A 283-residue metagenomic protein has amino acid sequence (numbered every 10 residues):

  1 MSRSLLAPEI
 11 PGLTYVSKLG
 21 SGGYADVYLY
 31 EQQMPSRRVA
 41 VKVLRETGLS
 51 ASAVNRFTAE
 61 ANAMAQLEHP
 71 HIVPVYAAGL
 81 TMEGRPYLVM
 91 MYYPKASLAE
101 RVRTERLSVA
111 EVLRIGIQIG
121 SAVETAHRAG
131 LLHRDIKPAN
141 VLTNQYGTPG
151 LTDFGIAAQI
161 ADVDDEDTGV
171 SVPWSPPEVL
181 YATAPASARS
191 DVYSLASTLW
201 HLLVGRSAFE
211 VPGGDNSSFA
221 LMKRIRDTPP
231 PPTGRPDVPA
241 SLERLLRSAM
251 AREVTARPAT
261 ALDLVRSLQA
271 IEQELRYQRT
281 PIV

Functional and structural regions predicted by a protein language model:
V16-G22, V27: Protein kinase glycine-rich loop
E31-R38: Conserved N-lobe loop of protein kinases adjacent to the ATP-binding glycine-rich P-loop
V43-Q66: AlphaC helix of the eukaryotic protein kinase fold
A77-G79: A short, aromatic-enriched beta-strand patch in the conserved N-lobe beta-sheet of the protein kinase catalytic domain
E83-S97, R101, E105: Conserved short submotifs of the Hanks-type protein kinase catalytic core that shape the nucleotide-binding pocket
I115-G116: Activation segment signature within eukaryotic-like protein kinase domains
I119-L131: Protein kinase catalytic-loop region centered on the HRD/HxD motif
